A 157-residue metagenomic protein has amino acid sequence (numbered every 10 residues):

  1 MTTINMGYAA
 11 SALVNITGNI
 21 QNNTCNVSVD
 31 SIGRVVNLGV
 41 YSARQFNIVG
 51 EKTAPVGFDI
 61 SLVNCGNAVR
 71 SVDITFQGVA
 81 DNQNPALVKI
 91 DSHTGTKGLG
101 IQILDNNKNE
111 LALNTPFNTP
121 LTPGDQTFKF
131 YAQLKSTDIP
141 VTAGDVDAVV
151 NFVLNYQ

Functional and structural regions predicted by a protein language model:
T3-Q157: Mature extracellular/passenger domains of Gram-negative fimbrial/pilin and adhesin proteins
